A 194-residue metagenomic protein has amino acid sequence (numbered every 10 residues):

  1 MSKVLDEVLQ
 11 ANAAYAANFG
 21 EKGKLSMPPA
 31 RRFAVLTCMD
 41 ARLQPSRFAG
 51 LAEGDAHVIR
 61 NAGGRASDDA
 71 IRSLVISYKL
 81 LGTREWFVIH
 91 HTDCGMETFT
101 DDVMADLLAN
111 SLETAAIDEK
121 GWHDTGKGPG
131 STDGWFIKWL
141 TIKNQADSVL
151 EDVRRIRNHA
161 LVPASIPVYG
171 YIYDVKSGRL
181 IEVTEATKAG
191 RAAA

Functional and structural regions predicted by a protein language model:
S2-P29, G64-A66, I76-L81, M96-A194: Divalent-metal-activated hydrolytic enzyme cores
E7, F33-T37, E85: Short, hydrophobic/glycine-enriched beta-strand segments
N12, V35, I59, V88 (+1 more regions): Divalent metal-coordination and catalytic microenvironments
N18-R72: Conserved beta-strand-loop surface patch within small alpha/beta domains used for substrate/adaptor or ligand engagement
M39-A41, T92-M96: Gly/Ser/Thr-rich loops at beta-strand to alpha-helix junctions that form or flank small-molecule/cofactor-binding
F48, A52, N61, D93 (+2 more regions): Short glycine/serine/threonine-biased micro-segments
A56, I71-L74, E85-W86, D101 (+1 more regions): Generic internal hydrophobic packing segments that stabilize the cores of diverse globular domains
L81-C94: Ordered, amphipathic secondary-structure segments that act as subunit-interaction surfaces in large macromolecular
